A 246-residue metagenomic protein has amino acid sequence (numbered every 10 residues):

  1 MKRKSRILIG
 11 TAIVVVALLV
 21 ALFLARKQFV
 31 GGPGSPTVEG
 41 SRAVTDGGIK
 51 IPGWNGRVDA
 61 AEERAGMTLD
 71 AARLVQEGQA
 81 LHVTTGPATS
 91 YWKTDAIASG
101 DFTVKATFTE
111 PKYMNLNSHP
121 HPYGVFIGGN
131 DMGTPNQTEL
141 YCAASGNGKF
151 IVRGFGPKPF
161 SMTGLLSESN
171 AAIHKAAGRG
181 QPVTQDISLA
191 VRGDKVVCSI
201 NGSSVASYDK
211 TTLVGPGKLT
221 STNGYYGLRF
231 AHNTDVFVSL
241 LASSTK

Functional and structural regions predicted by a protein language model:
K2-V15: N-terminal Sec-pathway targeting helices
A21-P33: Hydrophobic single-pass membrane-insertion segments
G32-L69: Extracellular carbohydrate-recognition regions
D70-S90: Short carbohydrate-recognition loop motifs
T84-S161: Secretory/extracellular carbohydrate-interaction modules and structurally similar beta-sandwich "look-alikes"
A106, R179-L213: Carbohydrate-binding surfaces in secreted/extracellular proteins
P159-D186: Short, aromatic/His-centered strand-loop micro-motif at the edge of beta-sheets
Y208-V236: Flexible glycan-contacting loops in extracellular carbohydrate-active proteins
